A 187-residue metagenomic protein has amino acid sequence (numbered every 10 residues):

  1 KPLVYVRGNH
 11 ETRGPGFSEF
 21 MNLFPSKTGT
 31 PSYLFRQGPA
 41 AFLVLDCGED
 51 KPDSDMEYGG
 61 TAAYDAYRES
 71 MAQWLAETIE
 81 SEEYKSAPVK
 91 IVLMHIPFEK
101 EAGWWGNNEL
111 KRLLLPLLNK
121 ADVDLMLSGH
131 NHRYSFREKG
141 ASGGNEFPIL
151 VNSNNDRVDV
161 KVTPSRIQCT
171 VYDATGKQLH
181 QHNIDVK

Functional and structural regions predicted by a protein language model:
K1-E83, L113-L125, S135-T163, I167 (+1 more regions): Extended active-site neighborhood of metal-dependent phosphoesterases/phosphodiesterases
G8-N9, H95, G129-H130: Active-site glycine-centered loops adjacent to acidic/histidine catalytic or metal-binding residues that shape
F42-V44, V89-L93, L127: Structural motif
E82-E101: Short acidic, glycine-rich surface-loop motifs adjacent to enzyme active sites
G106-L113: Charged helix-capping and loop-helix junction motifs
T170-Y172: Transmembrane beta-strands of outer-membrane beta-barrel proteins
G176-Q178: Residue-level signal for glycine
D185-K187: Short beta-strand edge segments in extracellular beta-sheet folds
